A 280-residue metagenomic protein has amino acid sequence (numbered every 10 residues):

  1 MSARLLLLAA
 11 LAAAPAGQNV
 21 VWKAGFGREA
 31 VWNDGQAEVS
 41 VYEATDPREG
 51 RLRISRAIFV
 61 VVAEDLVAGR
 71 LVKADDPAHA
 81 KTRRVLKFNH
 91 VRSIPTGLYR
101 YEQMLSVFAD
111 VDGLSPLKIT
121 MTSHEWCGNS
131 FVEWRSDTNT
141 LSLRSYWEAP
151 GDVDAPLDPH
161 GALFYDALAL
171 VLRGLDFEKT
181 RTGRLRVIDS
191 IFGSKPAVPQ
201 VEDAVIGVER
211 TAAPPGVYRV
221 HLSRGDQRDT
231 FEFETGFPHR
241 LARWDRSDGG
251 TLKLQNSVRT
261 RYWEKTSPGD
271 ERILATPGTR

Functional and structural regions predicted by a protein language model:
M1-L8: Sec-dependent signal peptide recognition, specifically the positively charged N-region followed immediately by
L8, D154, L185-I188: Intrinsically disordered, low-complexity regions
L8-G17: Hydrophobic h-region of N-terminal signal peptides that target proteins for export in Gram-negative bacteria
A12, L163-A167, T235: General structural signal for secondary-structure boundaries
G17-S142, F177-R280: Acidic, serine/threonine-rich low-complexity disordered tracts
W134-T182: Surface-exposed beta-loop interaction hotspot
